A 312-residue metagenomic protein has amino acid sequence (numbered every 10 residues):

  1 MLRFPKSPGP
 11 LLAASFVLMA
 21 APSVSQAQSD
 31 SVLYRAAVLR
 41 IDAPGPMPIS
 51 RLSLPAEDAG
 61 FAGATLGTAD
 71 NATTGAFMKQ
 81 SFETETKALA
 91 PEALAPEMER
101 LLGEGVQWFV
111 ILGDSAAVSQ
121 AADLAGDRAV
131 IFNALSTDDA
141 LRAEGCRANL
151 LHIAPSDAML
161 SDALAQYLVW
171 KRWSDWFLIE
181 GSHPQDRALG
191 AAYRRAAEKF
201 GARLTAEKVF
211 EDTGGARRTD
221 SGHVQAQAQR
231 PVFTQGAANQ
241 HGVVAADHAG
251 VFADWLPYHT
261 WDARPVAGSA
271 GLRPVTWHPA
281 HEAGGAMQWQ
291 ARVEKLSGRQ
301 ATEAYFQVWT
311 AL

Functional and structural regions predicted by a protein language model:
L2-L12: Bacterial N-terminal signal peptides that target proteins for export
L12-A21: Bacterial N-terminal signal peptides
M47-P48, L54-T86: Signal peptide-proximal N-terminal region of secreted/periplasmic/extracellular or secretory-lumen proteins
A64, H281-L312: Extracellular/periplasmic ligand-binding modules, especially the Venus flytrap/periplasmic-binding
T73-P91, R147-N149, E198-D220: Short beta-strand elements in bilobed, periplasmic/extracellular small-molecule ligand-binding domains
A88-Q107, Y167, D220-A238: Short, well-structured alpha-helical segments in soluble
Q107-K208, S269: Extracytoplasmic ligand/sensor domains, especially the bilobed periplasmic-binding protein
D123-I131, D175, P184-Q288: Extracellular/periplasmic bilobed ligand-binding domains
